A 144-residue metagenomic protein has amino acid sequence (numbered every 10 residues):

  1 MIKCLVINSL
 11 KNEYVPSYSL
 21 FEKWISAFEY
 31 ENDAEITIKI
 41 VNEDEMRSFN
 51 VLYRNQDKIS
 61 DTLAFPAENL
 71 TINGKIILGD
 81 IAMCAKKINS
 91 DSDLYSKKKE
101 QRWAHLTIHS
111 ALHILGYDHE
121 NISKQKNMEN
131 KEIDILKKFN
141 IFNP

Functional and structural regions predicted by a protein language model:
M1-A104, I114-P144: An acidic/histidine-cluster motif and surrounding catalytic segment that typifies divalent-metal-assisted enzyme active
